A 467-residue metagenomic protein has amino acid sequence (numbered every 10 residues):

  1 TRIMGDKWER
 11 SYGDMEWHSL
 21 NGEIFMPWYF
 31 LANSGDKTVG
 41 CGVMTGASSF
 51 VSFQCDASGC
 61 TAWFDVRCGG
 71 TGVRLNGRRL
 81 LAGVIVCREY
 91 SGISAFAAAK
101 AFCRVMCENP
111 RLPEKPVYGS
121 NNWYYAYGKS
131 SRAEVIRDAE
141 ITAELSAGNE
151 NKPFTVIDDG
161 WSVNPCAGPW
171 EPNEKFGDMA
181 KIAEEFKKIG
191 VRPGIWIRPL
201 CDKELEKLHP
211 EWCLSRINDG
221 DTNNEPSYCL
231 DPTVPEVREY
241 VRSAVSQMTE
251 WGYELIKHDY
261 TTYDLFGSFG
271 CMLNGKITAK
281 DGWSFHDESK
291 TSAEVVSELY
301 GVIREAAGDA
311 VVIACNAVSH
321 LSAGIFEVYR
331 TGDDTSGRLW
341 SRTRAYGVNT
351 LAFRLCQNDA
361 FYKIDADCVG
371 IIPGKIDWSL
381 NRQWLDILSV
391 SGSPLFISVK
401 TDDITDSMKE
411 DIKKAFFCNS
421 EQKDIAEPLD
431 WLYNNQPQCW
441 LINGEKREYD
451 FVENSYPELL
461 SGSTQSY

Functional and structural regions predicted by a protein language model:
T1-P153, L255: Carbohydrate-recognition beta-sandwich/jelly-roll modules in extracellular/periplasmic carbohydrate-active proteins
D65-R67, N76-A82, N121, E288-Y467: Active-site-proximal substrate-binding groove within the catalytic cores of carbohydrate-active enzymes
R67-G69, E140-T142, D178-I182, L299 (+1 more regions): Short alpha-helical segments and helix-capping/turn motifs at coil-helix boundaries
W123-Y125, G160, G374: Short strand-loop junctions, especially beta-strand C-caps/beta-turns that link beta-sheets to coils or alpha-helices
G128-K129, P165, S398-K400: Short helix/loop capping segments that flank catalytic or ligand/cofactor-binding pockets
S130-L145, P235-T249, N381-R382: Short, acidic/polar
I141-E144, G148, S162, D202 (+1 more regions): Glycine-rich, acidic and aromatic/proline-enriched surface loops and short helix-turn segments that act as binding
N151-I371, M408: Aromatic- and carboxylate-enriched substrate-binding clefts and catalytic-loop regions of carbohydrate-active enzymes
